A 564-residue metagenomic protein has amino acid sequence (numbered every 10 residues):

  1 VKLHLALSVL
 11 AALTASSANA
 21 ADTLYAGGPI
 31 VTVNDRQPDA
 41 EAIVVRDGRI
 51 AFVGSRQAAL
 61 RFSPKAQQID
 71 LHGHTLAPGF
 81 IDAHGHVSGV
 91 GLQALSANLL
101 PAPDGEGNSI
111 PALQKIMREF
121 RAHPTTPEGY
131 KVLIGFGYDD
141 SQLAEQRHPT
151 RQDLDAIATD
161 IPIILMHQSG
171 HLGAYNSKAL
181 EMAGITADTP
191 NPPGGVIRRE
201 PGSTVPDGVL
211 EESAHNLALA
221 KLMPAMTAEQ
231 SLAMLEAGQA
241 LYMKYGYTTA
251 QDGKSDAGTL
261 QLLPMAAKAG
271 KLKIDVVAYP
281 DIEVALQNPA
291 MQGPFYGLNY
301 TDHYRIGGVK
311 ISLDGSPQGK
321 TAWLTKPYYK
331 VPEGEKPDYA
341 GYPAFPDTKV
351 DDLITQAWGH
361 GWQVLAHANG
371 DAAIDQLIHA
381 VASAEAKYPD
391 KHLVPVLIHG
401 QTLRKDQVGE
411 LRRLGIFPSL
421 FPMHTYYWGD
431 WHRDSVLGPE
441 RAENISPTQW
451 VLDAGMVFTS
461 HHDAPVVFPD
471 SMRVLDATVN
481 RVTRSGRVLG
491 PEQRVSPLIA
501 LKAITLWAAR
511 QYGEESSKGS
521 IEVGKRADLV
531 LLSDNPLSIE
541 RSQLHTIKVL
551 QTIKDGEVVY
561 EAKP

Functional and structural regions predicted by a protein language model:
V1-N19: Gram-negative bacterial Sec-dependent N-terminal signal peptides
D22-A26, V31, D35-Q292, G307 (+7 more regions): Divalent metal-binding segments
R151-D160, P332, G409-H432: Extended low-complexity acidic/polar segments
A267-G270, F295-T301, Y388-D390, L411-G415: Acidic (Asp/Glu)-rich catalytic clusters
T301-T321, I416-Y426: Non-cysteine beta-strand/loop elements that form the S-adenosyl-L-methionine
T355-L365, A372-P395, H399-G400, K405-G409 (+2 more regions): His/Asp/Glu-enriched, well-ordered alpha-helical/loop segment that forms or immediately abuts the divalent-metal
D555-E557, K563: Beta-rich accessory regions
